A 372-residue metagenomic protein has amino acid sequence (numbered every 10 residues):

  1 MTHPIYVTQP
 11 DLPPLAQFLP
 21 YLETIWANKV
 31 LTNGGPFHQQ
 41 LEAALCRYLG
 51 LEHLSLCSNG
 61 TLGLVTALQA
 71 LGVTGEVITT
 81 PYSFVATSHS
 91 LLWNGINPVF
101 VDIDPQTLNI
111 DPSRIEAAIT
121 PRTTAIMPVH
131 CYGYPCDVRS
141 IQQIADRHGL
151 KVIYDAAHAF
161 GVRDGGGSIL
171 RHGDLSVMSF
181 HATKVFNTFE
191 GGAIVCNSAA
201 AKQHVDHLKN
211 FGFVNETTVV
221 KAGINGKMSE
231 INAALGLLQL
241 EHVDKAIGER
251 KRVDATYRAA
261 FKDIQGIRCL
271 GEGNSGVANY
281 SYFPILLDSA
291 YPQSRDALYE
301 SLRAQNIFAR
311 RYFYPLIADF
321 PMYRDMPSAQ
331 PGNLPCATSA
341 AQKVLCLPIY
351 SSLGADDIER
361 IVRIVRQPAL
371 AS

Functional and structural regions predicted by a protein language model:
M1-L31, P348: N-terminal "arm"/small-domain region of PLP-dependent enzymes with the aminotransferase-like
V30, G34-E76, Y82, S90-W93 (+2 more regions): Phosphate-binding glycine-rich loop
P36-A44, Y48-E52, S113, A117 (+5 more regions): PLP-dependent aminotransferase class I/II
S55, I78, V99, V152-I153 (+3 more regions): Structural detector of well-ordered beta-strand residues that form the stable sheet scaffold of enzyme domains
Q69-A156, R163: PLP-dependent aminotransferase-like
Y154-T188, N215-V220: Conserved active-site segment immediately N-terminal to the catalytic lysine that forms the internal aldimine
R171-H207, E230-A233: Active-site PLP attachment segment
